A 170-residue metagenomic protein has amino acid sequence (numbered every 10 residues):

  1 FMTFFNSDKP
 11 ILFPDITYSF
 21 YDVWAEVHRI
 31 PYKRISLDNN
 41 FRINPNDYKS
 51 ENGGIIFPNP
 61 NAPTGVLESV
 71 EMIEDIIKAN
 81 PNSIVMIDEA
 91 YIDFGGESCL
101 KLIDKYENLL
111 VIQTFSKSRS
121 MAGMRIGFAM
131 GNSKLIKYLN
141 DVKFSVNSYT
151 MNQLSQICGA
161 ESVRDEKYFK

Functional and structural regions predicted by a protein language model:
F1-P10: Phosphate-binding glycine-rich loop
N6, I76-P81, I103-Y106: Short, conserved loop/helix-junction motifs that constitute active-site signature segments in enzyme catalytic cores
I11, V85, L109-V111: Hydrophobic/aromatic residues located in beta-strands of well-ordered beta-sheets within soluble catalytic
L12-I30: Substrate-binding/gating loop at the entrance of the active-site cleft, primarily in PLP-dependent aminotransferase-like
Y18, N59-P63, K117: Short glycine-rich anion-binding loops that position phosphate/pyrophosphate groups of nucleotides and phosphorylated
K33, D38-D93: Active-site phosphate-binding strand-loop segment of PLP-dependent enzymes
N108-K170: PLP-dependent aminotransferase class I/II
